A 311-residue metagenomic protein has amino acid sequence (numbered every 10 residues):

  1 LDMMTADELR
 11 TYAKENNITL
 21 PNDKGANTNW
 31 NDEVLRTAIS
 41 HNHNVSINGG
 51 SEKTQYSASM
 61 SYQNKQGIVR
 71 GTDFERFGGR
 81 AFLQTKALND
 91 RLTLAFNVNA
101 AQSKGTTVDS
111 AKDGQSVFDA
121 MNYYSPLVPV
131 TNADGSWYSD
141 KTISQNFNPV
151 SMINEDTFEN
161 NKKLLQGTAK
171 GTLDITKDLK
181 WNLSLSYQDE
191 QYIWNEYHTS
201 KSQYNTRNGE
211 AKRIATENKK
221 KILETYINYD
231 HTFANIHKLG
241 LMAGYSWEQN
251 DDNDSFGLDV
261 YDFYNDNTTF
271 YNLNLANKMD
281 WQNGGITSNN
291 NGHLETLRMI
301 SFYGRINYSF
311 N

Functional and structural regions predicted by a protein language model:
L1-N27, I68-F74, G78-L164, N182-S301: Surface-exposed loop/interface segments of Gram-negative outer-membrane beta-barrel transport/assembly proteins
A6, T11, E15, E33-T37 (+1 more regions): Outer-membrane beta-barrel initiation region
V34, N42-N64, I68, G78-K86 (+2 more regions): Predominantly transmembrane beta-strands of Gram-negative outer membrane beta-barrel pores used for transport
I39-H43, L297-F302: Conserved alpha/beta core surface patches that mediate binding of polyanionic ligands
S40, S51-E52, L88-D90, D174-T176 (+2 more regions): Outer-membrane beta-barrel channels and translocator barrels
V45-S51, A81-T85, G167-L173, T225-Y229 (+1 more regions): Residues on the lipid-exposed face of transmembrane beta-strands in outer-membrane beta-barrel proteins
T54-Y56, Y192, I306: Short coil-to-beta-strand
L179: An active-site-proximal structural segment forming one wall of the substrate-binding cleft that immediately precedes
